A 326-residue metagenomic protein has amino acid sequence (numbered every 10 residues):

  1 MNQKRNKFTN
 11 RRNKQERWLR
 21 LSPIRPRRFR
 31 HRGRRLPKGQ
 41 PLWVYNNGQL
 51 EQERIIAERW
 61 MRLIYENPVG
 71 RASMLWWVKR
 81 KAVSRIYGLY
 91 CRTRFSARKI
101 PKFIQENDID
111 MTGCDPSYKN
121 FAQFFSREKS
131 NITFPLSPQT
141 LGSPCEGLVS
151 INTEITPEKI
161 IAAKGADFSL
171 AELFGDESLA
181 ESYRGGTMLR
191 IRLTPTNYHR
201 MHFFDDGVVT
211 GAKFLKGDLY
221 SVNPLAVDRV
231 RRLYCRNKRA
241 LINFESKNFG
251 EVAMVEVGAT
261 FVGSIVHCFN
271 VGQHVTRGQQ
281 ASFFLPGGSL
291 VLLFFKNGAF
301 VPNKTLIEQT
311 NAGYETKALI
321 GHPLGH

Functional and structural regions predicted by a protein language model:
N2-H326: Contiguous, well-folded functional domains in the mature portion of proteins
